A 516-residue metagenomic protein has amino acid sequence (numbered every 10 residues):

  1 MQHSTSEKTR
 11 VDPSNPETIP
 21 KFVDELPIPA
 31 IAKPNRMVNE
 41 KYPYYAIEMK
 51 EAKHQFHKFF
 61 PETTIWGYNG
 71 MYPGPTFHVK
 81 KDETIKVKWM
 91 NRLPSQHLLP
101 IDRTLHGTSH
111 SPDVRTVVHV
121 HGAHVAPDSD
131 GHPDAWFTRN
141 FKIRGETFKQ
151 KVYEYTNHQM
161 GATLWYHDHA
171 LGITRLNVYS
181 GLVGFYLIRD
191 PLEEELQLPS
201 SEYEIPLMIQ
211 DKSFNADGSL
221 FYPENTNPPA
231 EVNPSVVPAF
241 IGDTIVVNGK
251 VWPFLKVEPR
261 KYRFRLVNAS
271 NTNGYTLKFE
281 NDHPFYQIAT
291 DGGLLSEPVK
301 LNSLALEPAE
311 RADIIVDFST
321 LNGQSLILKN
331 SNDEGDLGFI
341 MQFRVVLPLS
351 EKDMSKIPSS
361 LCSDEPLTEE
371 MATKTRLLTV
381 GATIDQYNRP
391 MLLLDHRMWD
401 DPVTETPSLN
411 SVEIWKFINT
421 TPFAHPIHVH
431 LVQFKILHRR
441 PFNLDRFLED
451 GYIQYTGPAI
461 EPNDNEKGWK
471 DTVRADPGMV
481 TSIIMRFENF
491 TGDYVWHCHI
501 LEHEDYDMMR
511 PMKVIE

Functional and structural regions predicted by a protein language model:
M1-V120, H124-I143, Q150-V152, P229-F264 (+4 more regions): N-terminal, post-signal-peptide metal-ligating segments of extracellular/periplasmic oxidoreductases, dominated by
A46, V117-H119, T276-K278, P426-H428: Beta-strand signatures of extracellular beta-sandwich domains
I47, V87, V118, D168 (+8 more regions): Divalent metal-coordination and catalytic microenvironments
L93-H97, G107-E194, N302-V346, T421-H425 (+1 more regions): Extracellular/periplasmic metallocenter environments
V125-K142, I209, S213-A216, F221-T368 (+1 more regions): Histidine- and aromatic-rich segments of cupredoxin/plastocyanin-like copper-binding domains
R144, N233-V246, D450-T472: Surface-exposed acidic, glycine/proline-enriched linker/cap segments that occur as 15-30-residue helix-coil
E280-G293, T420-N463, L501-E504, K513-E516: Active/binding-pocket-proximal capping segment
D364-E369, K374-I436, P441, W469-I500: C-terminal substrate/ligand-recognition segments
